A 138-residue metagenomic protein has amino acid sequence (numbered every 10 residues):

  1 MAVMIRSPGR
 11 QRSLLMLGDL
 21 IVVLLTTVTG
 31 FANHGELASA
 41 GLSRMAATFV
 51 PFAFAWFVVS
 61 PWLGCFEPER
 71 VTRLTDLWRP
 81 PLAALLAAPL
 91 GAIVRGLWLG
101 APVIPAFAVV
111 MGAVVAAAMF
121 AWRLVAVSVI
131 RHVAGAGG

Functional and structural regions predicted by a protein language model:
A2-G138: Signature of alpha-helical transmembrane segments in polytopic membrane proteins
